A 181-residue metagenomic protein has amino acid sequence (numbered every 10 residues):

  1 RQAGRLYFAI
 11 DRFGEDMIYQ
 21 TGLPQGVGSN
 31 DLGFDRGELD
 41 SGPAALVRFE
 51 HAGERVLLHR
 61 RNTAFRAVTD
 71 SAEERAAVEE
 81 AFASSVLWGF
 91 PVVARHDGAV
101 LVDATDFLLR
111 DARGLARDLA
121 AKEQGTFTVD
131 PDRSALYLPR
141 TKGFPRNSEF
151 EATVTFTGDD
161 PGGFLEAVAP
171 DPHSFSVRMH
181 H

Functional and structural regions predicted by a protein language model:
R1-H181: Auxiliary tRNA-acceptor-end handling modules of aminoacyl-tRNA synthetases
